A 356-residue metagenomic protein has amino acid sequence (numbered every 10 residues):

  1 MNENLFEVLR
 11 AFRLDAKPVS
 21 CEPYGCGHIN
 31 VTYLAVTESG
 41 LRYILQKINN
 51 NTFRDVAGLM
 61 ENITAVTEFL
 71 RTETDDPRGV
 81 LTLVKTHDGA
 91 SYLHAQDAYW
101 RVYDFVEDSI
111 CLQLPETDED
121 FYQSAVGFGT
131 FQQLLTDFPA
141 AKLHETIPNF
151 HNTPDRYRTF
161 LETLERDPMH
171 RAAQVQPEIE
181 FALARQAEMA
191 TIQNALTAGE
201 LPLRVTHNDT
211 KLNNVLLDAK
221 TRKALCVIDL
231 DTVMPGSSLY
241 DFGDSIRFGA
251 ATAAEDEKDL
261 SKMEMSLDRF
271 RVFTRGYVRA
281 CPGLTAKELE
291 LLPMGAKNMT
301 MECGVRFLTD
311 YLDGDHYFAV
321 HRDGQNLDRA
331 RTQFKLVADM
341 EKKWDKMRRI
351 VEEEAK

Functional and structural regions predicted by a protein language model:
M1-E22: Juxta-kinase regulatory segment immediately upstream of eukaryotic protein kinase catalytic domains
V8, T130, F181-E188, V272 (+2 more regions): Amphipathic alpha-helical segments that form well-ordered structural scaffolds and often line/cohere around active
E22-C26, Q46-K47, F53-A57, S109-Y122 (+5 more regions): ATP-dependent phospho-/nucleotidyl transfer catalytic cores
E22-Y24, H28-Y43, K47-E162, G236-S238 (+4 more regions): Conserved ATP-binding subdomain of kinase catalytic cores across diverse folds
G199, N213-A254: Catalytic activation segment of kinase domains across protein kinase-like and atypical kinase folds
L239-G283, N298-Y317: Active-site activation/catalytic loop segments of kinase-like enzymes and analogous catalytic loops in related
L284-A296: All-alpha amphipathic helical-bundle segments outside canonical DNA-binding/catalytic cores that form hydrophobic
M340-K343: Long, compositionally biased intrinsically disordered regions
